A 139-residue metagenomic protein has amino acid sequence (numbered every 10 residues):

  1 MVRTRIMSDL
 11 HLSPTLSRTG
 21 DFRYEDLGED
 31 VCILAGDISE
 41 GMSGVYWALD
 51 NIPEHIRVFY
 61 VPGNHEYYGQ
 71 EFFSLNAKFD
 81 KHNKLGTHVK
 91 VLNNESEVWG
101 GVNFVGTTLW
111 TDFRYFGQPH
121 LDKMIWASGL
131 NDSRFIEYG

Functional and structural regions predicted by a protein language model:
M1-R5, S96-G106: Beta-strand-turn-beta hairpins that frame and shape the catalytic cleft of phosphate-ester-processing enzymes
M1-V61, E66-K78: N-terminal active-site segment of His-dependent metallophosphoesterases
R3, R57, H88-K90, N103: Conserved beta-strand segments of alpha/beta enzyme cores
Y24-D26, V89-W99: Short acidic low-complexity segments
N51-P53, S96-E97, F113: Feature recognizes metal-dependent phosphohydrolase scaffolds
V61-G63, N94, T107: Generic beta-sheet signal
F72-N93: Glycine/small-residue-rich loop that forms an oxyanion/phosphate-binding "nest" at active or ligand-binding sites
V105-G139: Active-site-proximal loop/helix segment associated with metal-binding centers of metalloenzymes
